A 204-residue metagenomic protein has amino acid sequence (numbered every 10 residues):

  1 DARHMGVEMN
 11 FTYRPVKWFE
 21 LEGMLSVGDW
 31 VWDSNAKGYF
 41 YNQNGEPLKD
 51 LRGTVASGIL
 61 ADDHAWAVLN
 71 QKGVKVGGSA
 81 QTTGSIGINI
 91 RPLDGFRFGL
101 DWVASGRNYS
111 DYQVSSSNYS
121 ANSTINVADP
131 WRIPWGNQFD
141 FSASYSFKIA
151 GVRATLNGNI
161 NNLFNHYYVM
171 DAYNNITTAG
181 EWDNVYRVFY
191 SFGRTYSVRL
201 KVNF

Functional and structural regions predicted by a protein language model:
D1-V114, K201-N203: Gram-negative outer-membrane beta-barrel transporters
R3-M5, A80-G84, W135-F139, V152 (+1 more regions): Residues that define the transmembrane beta-barrel architecture of outer-membrane proteins
G6-E8, L69-V74, N126-W131, D183-V188: Extracellular loop and loop/strand-boundary signature of outer-membrane beta-barrel proteins
T12, G77, N89, P130-R132 (+2 more regions): Residues embedded in well-ordered secondary-structure elements
Y13, K17, G87, F141 (+2 more regions): Conserved beta-strand->loop/alpha-helix structural units within folded catalytic cores of enzymes with alpha/beta
Q43-G58, Y119-V127, I176-Y186: Surface-exposed loop/turn segments flanking beta-strands in extracellular/periplasmic regions
G95, V103-Y119, Y145-F204: C-terminal beta-signal and adjacent terminal beta-strands/loops of Gram-negative outer-membrane beta-barrel proteins
